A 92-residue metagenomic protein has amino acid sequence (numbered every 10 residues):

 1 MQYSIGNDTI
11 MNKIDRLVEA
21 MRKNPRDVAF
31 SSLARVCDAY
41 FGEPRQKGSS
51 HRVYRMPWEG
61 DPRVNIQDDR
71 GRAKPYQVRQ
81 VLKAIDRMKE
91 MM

Functional and structural regions predicted by a protein language model:
M1-M11: Short, intrinsically disordered or compositionally biased N-terminal tails of bacterial proteins
N12-P25: Positively charged, polyanion-binding regions of nucleic-acid-associated proteins
R22-Y40: Polyanion-binding surface elements
D38-V64: A short, structured beta-strand/loop element
D68-M92: C-terminal structural segments of small proteins and small subunits
